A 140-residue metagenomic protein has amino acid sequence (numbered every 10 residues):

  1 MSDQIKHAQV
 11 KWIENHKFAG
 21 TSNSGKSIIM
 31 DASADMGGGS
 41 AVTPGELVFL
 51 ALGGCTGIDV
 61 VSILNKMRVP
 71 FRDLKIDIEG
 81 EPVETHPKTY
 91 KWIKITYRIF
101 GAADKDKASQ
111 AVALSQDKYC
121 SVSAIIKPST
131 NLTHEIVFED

Functional and structural regions predicted by a protein language model:
M1-L50, V61-D140: Extended beta-strand/beta-hairpin segments
